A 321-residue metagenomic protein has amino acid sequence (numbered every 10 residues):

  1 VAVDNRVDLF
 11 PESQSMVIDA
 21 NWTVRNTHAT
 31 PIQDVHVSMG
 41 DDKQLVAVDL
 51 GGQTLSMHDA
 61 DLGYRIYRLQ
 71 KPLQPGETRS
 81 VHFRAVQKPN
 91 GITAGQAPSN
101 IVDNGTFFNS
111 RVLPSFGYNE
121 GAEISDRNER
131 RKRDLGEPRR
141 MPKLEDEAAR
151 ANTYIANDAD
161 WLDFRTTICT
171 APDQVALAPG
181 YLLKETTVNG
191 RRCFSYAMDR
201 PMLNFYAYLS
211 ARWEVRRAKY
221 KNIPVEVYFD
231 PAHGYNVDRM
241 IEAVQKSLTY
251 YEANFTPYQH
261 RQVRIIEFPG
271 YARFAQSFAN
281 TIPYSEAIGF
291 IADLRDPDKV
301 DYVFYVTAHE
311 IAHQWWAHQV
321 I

Functional and structural regions predicted by a protein language model:
V7-S15, I155-N157: Short, solvent-exposed beta-strand/turn "edge" segments of beta-rich domains on protein surfaces
A20-V24, E77-G91, F164-P172, F194-P201: Short, hydrophobic/aromatic-enriched beta-strand segments in well-ordered soluble domains
N21-D41: Ligand-binding face of N-terminal immunoglobulin V-set domains in extracellular IgSF glycoproteins
P31-I32, D42-N104, N152-A156, N189: A surface-exposed beta-strand-loop module
V86-D160: Glycine/proline-rich low-complexity spacer/linker segments in large multi-domain proteins
P138-A308: Hydrophobic helix-coil surface modules that form long, contiguous segments used for peptide/substrate interaction
I311-I321: Catalytic Zn2+-binding segment of zinc metalloproteases
